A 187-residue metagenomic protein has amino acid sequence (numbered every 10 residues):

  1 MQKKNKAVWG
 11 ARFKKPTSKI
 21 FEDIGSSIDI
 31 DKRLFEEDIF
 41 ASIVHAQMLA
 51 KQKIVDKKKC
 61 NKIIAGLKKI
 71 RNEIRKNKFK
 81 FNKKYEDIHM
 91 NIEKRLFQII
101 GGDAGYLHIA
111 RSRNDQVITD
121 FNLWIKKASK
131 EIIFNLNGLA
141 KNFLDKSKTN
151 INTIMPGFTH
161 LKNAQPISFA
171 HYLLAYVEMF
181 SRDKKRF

Functional and structural regions predicted by a protein language model:
Q2-F187: A helix-coil-helix interface module used to build multimeric assemblies and to scaffold catalytic/cofactor sites
